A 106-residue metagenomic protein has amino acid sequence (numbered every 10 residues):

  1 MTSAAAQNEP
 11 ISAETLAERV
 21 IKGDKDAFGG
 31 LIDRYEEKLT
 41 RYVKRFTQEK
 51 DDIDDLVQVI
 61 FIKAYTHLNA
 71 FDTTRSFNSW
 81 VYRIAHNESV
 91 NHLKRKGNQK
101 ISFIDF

Functional and structural regions predicted by a protein language model:
M1-E18, K22: Intrinsic, short, N-terminal disordered tails of RNA polymerase sigma-factor systems
S3-A4, I21-G30, T40-V59: Short, charged helix-capping/linker segments at alpha-helix termini
K25, K50, D54, L68-T74 (+2 more regions): A short, glycine- and basic residue-enriched loop/turn that sits immediately adjacent to a domain's principal
R41, D55-I62, R75-N87: Structural recognition of an alpha-helix C-terminal capping motif at a helix-to-coil junction
N69-T73, H86-F103: Arg/Lys-rich amphipathic alpha helix in sigma70-family domain 2
